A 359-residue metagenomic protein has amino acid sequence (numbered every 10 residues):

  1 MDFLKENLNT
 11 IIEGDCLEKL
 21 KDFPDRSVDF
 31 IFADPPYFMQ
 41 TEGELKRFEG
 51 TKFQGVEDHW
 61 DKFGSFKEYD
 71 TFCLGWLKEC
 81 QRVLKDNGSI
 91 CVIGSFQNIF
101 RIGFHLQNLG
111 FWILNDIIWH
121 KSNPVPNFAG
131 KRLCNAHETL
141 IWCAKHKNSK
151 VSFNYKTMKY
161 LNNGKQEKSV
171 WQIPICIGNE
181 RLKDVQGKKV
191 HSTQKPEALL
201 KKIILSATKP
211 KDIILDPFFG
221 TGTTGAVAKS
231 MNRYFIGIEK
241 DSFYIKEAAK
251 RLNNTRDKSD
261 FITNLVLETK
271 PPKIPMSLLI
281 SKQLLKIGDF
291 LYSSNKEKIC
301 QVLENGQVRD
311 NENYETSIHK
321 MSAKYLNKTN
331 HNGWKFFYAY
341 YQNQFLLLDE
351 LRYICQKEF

Functional and structural regions predicted by a protein language model:
M1-I238, F243-I245: Core catalytic lobe of class I
D2-L20, K250-S277: S-adenosyl-L-methionine
R26, F48, N108, R251-K258 (+1 more regions): A short linear boundary/processing microfeature
N108, C134, M231-N232, T255-D257 (+2 more regions): Short alpha-helix boundary/capping motifs
V151-N154, D260, N332: Acidic/polar loop patches that form or flank catalytic/metal-binding clefts of enzymes that bind anionic ligands
D212, I238, K246-A248, D257-F261 (+1 more regions): Extended hydrophobic-aromatic, low-complexity segments
S230, Y234, S242, E247 (+1 more regions): Intrinsically disordered, charged low-complexity linkers and terminal tails that flank or connect structured domains
